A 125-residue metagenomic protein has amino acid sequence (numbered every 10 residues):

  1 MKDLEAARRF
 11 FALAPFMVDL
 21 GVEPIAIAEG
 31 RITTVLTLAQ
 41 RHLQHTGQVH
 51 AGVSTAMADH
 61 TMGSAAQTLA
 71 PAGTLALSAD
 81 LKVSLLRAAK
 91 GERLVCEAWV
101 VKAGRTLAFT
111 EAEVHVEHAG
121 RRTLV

Functional and structural regions predicted by a protein language model:
M1, A88-V95, W99-V125: HotDog/MaoC-like acyl-thioester-processing domains
M1-P15: Extreme N-terminal tail/first-helix region
V18-L20, G30-I32, G73-L81, E92 (+1 more regions): A generic structural signal for short beta-strands and their flanking turns/coil linkers
L20-V49: Catalytic strand-loop segment that frames the active site of acyl-thioester-processing enzymes
T46, S64-V95, V100: Hydrophobic beta-strand-centered segment that forms part of the acyl-chain substrate-binding groove
T46-A66: Compact, glycine-rich, soluble single-domain proteins
A56, H60, D80-R87, A112-V116: Hydrophobic alpha-helical segments of small multi-pass membrane proteins
